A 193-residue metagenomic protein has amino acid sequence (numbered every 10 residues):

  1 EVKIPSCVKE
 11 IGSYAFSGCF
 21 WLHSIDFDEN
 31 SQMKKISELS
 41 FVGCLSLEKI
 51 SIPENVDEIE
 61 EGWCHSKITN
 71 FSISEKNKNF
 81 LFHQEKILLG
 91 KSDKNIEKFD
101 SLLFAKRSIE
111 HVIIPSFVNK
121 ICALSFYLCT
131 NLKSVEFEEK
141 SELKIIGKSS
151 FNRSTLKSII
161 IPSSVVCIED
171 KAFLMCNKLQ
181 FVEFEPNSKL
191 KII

Functional and structural regions predicted by a protein language model:
E1-E10, F20-K35, C44-E58, S66-E97 (+4 more regions): Structural signature of tandem-repeat unit edges
G12-S17, S37-S40, G62, S101-L103 (+3 more regions): Consensus positions within tandem repeat domains that build extended binding/scaffold surfaces
